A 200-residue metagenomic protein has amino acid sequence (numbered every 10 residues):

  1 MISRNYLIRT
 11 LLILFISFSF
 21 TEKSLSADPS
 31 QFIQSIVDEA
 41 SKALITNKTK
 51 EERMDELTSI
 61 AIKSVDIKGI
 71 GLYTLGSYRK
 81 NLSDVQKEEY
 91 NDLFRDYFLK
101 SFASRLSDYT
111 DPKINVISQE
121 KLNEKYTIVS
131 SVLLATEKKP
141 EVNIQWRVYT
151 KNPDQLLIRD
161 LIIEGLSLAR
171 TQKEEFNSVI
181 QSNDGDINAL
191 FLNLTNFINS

Functional and structural regions predicted by a protein language model:
M1-Y6: N-terminal secretory signal peptides that target proteins for export/translocation
R9-S19: Bacterial N-terminal signal peptides
F20-S26: Sec/Tat signal peptide C-region and signal peptidase I cleavage site
D28-L106: Early exported N-terminus immediately downstream of N-terminal targeting peptides
R79, D96-Y97, A135-T136, I163-L168: Solvent-exposed loop/turn segments at secondary-structure junctions within structured extracellular/periplasmic domains
K100-V142, N193-S200: Surface-exposed, charged secondary-structure patches
E141-R170: Short beta-strand edge/turn micro-motifs at domain boundaries
D160-S200: Low-complexity, intrinsically disordered terminal/linker segments enriched in charged and Gly/Pro repeats
